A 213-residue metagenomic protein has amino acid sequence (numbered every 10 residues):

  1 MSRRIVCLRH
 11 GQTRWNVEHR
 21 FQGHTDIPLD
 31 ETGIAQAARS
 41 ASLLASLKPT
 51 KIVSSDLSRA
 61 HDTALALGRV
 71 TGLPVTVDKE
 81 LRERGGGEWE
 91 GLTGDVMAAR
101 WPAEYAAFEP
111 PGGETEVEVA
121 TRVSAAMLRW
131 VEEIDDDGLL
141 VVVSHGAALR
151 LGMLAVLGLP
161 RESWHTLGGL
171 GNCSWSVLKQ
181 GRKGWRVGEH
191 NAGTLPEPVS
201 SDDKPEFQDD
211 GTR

Functional and structural regions predicted by a protein language model:
M1-R3, R84-D95, E132, D136-G138 (+1 more regions): Acidic, low-complexity terminal tails and accessory targeting/binding regions of phosphate-metabolizing enzymes
I5-T63, G112-A125: Loop-to-helix element that buttresses phosphate recognition and phosphoryl-transfer chemistry
V6, T76-D78, G188: General small-molecule cofactor/ligand-binding pocket signal
T13, A148-L149: Short active-site segment of divalent metal-dependent hydrolases/proteases that encodes the spacing between
R39-R100, Y105: Phosphate-coordination/substrate-recognition cap region in phosphate-metabolizing enzymes
A99-E118, G211-R213: Short glycine/proline- and acidic residue-enriched helix-loop micro-motifs that form flexible lids or anion-recognition
H145: Short basic (Lys/Arg) and small-residue
